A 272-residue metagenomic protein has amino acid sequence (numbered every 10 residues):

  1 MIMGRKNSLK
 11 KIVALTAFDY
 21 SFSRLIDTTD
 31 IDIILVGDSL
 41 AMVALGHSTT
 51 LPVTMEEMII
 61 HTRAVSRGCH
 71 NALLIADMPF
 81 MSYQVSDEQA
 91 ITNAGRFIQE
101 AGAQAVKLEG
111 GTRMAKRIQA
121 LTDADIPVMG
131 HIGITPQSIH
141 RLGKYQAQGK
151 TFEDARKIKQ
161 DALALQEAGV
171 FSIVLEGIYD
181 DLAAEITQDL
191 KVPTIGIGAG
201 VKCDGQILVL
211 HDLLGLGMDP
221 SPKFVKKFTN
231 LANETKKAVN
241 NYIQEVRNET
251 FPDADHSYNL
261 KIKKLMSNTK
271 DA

Functional and structural regions predicted by a protein language model:
M1-I262, M266, D271-A272: Alpha/beta enzyme core
